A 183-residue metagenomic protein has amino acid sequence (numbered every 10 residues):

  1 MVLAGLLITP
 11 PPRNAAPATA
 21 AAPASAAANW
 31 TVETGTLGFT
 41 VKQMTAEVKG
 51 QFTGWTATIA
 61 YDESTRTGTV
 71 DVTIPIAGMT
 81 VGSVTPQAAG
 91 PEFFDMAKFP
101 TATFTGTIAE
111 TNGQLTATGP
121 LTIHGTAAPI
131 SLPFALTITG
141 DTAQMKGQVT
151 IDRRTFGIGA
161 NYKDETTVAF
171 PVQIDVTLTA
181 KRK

Functional and structural regions predicted by a protein language model:
A4-K183: Low-complexity, acidic/polar, glycine-enriched regions of mature
